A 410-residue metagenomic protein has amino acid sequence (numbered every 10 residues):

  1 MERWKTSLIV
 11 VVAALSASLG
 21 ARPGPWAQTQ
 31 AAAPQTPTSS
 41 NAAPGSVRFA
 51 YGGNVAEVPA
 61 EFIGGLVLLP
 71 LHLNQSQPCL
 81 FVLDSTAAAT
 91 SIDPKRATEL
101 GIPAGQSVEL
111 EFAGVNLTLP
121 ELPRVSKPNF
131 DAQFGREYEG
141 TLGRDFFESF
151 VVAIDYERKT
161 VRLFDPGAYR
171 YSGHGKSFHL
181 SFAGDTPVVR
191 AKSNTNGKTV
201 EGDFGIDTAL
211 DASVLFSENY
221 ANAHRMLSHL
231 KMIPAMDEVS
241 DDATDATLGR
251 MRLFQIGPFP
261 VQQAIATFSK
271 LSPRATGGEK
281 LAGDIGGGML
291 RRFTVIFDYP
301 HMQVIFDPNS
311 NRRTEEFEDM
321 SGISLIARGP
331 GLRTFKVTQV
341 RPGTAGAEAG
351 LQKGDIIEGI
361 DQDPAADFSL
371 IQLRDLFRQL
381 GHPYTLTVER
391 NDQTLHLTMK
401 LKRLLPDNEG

Functional and structural regions predicted by a protein language model:
M1-V11: Bacterial N-terminal signal peptides that target proteins for export
I9-G20: Bacterial N-terminal signal peptides
G20-G410: Pepsin/retropepsin-fold aspartyl endopeptidases
